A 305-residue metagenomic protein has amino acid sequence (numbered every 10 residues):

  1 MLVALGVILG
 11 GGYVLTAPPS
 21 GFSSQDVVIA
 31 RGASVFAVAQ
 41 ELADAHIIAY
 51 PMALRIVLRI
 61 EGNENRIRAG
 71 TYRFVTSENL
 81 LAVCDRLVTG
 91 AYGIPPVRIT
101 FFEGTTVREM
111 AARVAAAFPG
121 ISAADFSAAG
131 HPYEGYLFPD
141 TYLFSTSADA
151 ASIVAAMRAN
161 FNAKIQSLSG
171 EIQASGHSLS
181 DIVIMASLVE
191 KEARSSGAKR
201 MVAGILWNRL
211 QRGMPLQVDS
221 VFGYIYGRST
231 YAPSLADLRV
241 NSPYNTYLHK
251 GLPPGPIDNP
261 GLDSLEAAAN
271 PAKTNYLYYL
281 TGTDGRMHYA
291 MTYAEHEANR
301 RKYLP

Functional and structural regions predicted by a protein language model:
M1-S24: N-terminal type II signal-anchor transmembrane helix that functions as the membrane-insertion/stop-transfer segment
A4-G6, D26, G170, Y279: N-terminal hydrophobic or amphipathic segments with adjacent small-residue motifs that include Sec signal peptides
L9-G12, L81-A82, A236-D237, A267-A268: Short, flexible segments with low predicted structural confidence
A17-S167: Signal peptide-directed extracytoplasmic domains
R108, A112-P305: Bacterial extracytoplasmic/cell-wall-associated proteins, especially those involved in peptidoglycan
